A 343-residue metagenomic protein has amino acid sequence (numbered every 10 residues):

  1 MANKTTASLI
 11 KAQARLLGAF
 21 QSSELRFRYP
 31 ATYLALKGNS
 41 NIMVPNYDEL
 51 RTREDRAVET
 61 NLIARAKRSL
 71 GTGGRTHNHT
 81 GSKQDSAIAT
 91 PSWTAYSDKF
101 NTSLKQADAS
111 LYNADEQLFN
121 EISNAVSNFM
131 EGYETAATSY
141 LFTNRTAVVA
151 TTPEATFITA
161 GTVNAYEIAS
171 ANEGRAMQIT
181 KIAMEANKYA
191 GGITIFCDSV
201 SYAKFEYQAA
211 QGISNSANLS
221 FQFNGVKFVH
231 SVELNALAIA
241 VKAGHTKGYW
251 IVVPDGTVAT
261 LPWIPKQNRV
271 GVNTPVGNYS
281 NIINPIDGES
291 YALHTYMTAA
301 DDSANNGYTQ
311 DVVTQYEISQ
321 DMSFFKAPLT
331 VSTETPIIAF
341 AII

Functional and structural regions predicted by a protein language model:
M1-M43: N-terminal alpha-helical "arm" segments
A2-K4, Y207-I343: Sequence/fold signature of self-assembling virion shell proteins
A12, Q21, S123-V126, M130 (+1 more regions): Ampiphathic alpha-helical segments that act as solvent-exposed interaction surfaces
Y29-D98: Assembly/oligomerization interface modules of large self-assembling protein complexes
W93-K99, A190, T309-D311: A general secondary-structure signal for short beta-strands and their flanking turns/coil in non-transmembrane regions
A95-A109: Residues forming anionic-ligand binding surfaces in small-molecule and nucleic-acid pockets of primarily soluble enzymes
D108-A183, F340-I342: Alpha-helical scaffold segments that mediate packing/assembly in large oligomeric complexes
A147-F228, V232: Extended, solvent-exposed, turn-rich assembly/linker loops in the middle of proteins
